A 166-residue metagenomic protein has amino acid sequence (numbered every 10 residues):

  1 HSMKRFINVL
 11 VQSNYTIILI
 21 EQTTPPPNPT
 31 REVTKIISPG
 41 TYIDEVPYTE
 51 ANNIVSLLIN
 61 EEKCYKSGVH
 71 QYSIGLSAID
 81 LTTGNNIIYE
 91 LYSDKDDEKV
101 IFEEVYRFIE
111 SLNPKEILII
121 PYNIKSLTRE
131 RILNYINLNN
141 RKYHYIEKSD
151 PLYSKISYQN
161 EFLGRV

Functional and structural regions predicted by a protein language model:
H1-V166: Basic, polar low-complexity surface loops/patches
